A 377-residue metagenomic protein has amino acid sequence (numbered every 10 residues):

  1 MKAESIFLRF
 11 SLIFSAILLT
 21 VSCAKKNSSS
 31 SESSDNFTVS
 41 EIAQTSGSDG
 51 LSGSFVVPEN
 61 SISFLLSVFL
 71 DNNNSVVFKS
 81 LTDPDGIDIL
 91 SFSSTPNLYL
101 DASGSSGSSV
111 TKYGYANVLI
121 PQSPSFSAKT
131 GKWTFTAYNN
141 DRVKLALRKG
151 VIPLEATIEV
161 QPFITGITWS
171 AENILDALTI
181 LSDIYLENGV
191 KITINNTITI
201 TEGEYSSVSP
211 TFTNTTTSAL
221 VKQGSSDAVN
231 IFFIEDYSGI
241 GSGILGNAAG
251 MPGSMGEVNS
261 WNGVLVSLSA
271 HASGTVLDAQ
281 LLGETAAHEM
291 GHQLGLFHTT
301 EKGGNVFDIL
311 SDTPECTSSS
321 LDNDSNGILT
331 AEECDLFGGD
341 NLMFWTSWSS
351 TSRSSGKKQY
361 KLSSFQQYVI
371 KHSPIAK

Functional and structural regions predicted by a protein language model:
K2-S11: Bacterial N-terminal signal peptides that target proteins for export
S11-L18: Bacterial N-terminal signal peptides
L19-S48: Bacterial Sec-dependent N-terminal signal peptides
G47-T95: Acidic, Ser/Thr/Pro-rich low-complexity intrinsically disordered segments
G50-L51, D88-K144: Noncatalytic accessory or regulatory domains flanking protease catalytic cores in secreted, cell-surface, and selected
V68-N74, A137-R142, I234-I240, S347: Short, flexible beta-strand-to-coil junctions
Y138-T168: Exposed low-complexity, polar/acidic, P/S/T/G-rich flexible segments that act as propeptides, protease-susceptible
T157, P162-E289, Q293-K377: Extracellular (secreted or membrane-anchored) zinc-dependent metallopeptidases, primarily metzincins but also closely
